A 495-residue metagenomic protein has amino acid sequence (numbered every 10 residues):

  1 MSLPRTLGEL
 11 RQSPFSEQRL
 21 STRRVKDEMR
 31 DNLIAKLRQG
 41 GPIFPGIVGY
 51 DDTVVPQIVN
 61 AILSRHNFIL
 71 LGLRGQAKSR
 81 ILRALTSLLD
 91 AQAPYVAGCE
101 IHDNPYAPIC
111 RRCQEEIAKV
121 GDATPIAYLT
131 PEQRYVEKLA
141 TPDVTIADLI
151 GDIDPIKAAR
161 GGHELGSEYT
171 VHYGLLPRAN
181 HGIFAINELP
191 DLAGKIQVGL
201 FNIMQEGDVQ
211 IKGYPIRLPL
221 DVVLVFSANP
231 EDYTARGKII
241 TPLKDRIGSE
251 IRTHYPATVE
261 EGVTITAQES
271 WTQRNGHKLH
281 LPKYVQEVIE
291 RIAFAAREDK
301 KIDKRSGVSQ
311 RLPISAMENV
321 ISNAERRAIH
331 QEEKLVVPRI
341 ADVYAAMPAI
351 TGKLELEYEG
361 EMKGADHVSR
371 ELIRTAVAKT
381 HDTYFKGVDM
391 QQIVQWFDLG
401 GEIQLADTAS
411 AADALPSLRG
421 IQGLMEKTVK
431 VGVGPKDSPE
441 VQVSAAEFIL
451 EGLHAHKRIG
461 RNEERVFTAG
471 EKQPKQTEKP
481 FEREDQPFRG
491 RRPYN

Functional and structural regions predicted by a protein language model:
P4-R5, E17-N32, R160, T234-K238 (+4 more regions): Conserved C-terminal "switch" segment of AAA+ ATPases
S16-R24, A35-V54: Dynamic helix-loop-helix/coil hinge segments at AAA+ ATPase domain boundaries and subdomain interfaces
Y50-D51, I58-R65, L73-R74, L176-A179 (+1 more regions): Phosphate-binding P-loop
F68-G72, F184-A185: Short hydrophobic/aromatic beta-strand immediately N-terminal to the Walker A/P-loop
A77-K78: Conserved glycine(s) of the Walker
I81, L85: Hydrophobic positions on the alpha1 helix immediately C-terminal to the Walker A/P-loop
L89-A127, P131-G174, N180-H277, N319-Q331: Canonical AAA+ ATPase core
R305, E325-N495: C-terminal engagement/docking regions of AAA+ P-loop ATPases
